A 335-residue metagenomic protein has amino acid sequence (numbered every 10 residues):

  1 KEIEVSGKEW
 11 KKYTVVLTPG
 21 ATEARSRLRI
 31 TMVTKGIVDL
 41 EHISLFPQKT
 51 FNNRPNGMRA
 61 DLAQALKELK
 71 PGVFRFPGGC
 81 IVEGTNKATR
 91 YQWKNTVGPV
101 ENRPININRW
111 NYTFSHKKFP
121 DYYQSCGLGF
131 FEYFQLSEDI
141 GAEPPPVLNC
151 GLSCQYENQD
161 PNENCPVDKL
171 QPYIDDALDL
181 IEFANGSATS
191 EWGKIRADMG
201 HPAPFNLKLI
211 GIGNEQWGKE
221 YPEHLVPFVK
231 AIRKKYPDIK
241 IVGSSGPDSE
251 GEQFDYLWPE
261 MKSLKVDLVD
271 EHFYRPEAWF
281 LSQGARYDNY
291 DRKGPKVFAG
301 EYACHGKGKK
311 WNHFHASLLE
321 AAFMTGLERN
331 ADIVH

Functional and structural regions predicted by a protein language model:
E2-K11, T18-G20: Short proline/glycine- and polar residue-rich coil/turn motifs
Y13-S44, A197-M199: Extracellular beta-strand ligand-recognition surfaces/modules
V15, K70, F74, S137 (+4 more regions): Conserved, mostly hydrophobic/aromatic
G36-G57, D61: Exposed low-complexity, polar/acidic, P/S/T/G-rich flexible segments that act as propeptides, protease-susceptible
F76, V147-C150, S190-G200, A231-F254 (+4 more regions): Aromatic-lined carbohydrate-recognition surfaces of secreted/lumenal glycan-active proteins
V82-L128, E157-D175, D179-E182, G186-G211: Aromatic- and acidic-residue-enriched carbohydrate-binding clefts of CAZyme catalytic domains
Q135-L136, K230-A231, P237, E260-M261 (+1 more regions): Catalytic-core region of carbohydrate-active enzymes that cleave or remodel glycosidic bonds
Q155-C165, P172, A197, H201-P204 (+2 more regions): Substrate-binding cleft/loops of secretory-pathway carbohydrate-active enzymes
